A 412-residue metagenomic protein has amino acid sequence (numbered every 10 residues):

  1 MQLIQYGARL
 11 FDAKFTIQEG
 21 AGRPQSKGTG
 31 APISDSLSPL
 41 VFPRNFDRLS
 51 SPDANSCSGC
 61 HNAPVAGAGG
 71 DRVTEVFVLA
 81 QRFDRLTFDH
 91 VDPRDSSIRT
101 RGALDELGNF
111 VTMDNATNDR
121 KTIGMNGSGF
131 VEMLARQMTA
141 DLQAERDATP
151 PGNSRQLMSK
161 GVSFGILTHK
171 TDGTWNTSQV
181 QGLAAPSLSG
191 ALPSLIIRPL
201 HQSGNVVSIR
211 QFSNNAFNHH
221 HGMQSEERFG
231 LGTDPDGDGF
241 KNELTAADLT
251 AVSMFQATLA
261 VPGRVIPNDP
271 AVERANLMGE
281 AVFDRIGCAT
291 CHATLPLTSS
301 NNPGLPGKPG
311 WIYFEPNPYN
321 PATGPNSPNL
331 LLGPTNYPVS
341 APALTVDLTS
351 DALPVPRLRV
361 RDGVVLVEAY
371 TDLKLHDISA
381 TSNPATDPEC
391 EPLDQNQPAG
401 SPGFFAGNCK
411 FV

Functional and structural regions predicted by a protein language model:
M1-V412: Periplasmic c-type cytochrome electron-transfer domains
